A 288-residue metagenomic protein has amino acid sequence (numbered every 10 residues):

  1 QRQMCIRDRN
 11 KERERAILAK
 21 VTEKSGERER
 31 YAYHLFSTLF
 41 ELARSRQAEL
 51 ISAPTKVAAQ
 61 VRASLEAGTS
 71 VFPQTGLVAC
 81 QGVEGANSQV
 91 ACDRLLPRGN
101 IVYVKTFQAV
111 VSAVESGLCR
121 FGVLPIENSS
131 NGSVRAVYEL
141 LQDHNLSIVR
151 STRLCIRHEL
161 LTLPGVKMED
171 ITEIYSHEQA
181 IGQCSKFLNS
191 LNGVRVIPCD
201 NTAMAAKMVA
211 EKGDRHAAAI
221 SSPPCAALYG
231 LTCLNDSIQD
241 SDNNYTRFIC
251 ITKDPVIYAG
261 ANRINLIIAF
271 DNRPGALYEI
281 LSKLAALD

Functional and structural regions predicted by a protein language model:
Q1-Q3, R7-D288: Domain-level signature for soluble enzymes in the chorismate/prephenate branch of the shikimate pathway
